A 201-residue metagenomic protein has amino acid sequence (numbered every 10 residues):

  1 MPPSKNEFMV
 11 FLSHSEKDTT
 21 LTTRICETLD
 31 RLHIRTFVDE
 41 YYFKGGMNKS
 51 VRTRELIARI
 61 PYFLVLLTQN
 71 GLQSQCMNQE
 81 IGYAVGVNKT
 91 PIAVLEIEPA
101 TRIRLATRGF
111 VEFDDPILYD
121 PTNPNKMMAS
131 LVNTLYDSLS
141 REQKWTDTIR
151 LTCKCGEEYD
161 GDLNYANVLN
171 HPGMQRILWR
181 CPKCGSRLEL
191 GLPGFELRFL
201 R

Functional and structural regions predicted by a protein language model:
M1-V10, D18-T20, P99-R201: C-terminal interaction surface of TIR/SEFIR-family domains
S13: Acidic, metal-ion-coordinating active-site neighborhood of RNase H-like domains and the RT-RNase H "connection"/linker
K17-D18, G45: Donor nucleotide-sugar binding loop of glycosyltransferases
T20-L21, Q75: Residues that form or flank phosphate/diphosphate-binding pockets in enzymes that use nucleotide phosphates
C26-L139: Cross-kingdom TIR/SEFIR domain
